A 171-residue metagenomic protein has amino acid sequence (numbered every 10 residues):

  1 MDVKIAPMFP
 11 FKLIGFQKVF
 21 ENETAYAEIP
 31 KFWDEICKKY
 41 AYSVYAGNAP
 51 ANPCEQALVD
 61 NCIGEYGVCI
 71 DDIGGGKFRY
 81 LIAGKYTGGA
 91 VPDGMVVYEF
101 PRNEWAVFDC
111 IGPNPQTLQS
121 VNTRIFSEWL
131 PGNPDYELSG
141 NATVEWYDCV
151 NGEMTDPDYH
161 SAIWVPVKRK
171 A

Functional and structural regions predicted by a protein language model:
M1-A171: A solvent-exposed interaction/effector surface
